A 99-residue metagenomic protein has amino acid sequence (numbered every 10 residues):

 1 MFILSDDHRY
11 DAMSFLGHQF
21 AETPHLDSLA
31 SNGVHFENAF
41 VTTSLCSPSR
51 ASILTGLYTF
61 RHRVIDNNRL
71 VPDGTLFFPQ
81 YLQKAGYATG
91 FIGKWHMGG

Functional and structural regions predicted by a protein language model:
M1-G99: Formylglycine-dependent sulfatase
